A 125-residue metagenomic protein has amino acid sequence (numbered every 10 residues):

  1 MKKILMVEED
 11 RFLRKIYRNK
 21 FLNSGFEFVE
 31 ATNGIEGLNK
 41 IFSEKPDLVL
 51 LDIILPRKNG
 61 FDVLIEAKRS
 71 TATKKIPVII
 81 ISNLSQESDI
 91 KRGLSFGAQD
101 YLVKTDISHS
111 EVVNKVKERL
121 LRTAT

Functional and structural regions predicted by a protein language model:
M1-F12, Y17-F21: Conserved acidic segment of CheY-like receiver
R14, P56, Q86: The feature encodes the CheY-like receiver
E30-L48: Acidic, metal-coordinating helix/loop segments flanking the phosphotransfer/catalytic sites of two-component signaling
A31-T32, L55-K58, A67, I76: Hydrophobic residue at a beta-alpha junction that N-caps the helix immediately following a catalytic beta-strand/loop
D52, S82: Active-site residues of response regulator receiver
